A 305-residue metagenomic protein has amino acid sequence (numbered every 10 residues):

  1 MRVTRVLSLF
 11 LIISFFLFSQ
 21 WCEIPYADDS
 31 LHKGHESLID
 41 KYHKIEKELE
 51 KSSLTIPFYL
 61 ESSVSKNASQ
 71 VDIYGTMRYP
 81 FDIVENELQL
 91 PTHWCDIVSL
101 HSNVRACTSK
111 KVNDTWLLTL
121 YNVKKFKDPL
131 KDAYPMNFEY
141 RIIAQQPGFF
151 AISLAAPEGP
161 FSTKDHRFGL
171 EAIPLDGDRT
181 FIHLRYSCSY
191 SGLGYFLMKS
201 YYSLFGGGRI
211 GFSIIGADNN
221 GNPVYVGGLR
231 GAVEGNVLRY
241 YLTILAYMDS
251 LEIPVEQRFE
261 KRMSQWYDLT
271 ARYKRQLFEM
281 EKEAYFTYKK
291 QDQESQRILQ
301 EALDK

Functional and structural regions predicted by a protein language model:
S8-Q20: Bacterial N-terminal signal peptides
I24-V64, P157-G159, G169-K305: Terminal "cap-and-tail" regions of soluble proteins that handle hydrophobic small molecules
L60-E87, T108, Y225-A232: Terminal, regulation- and interaction-focused segments at domain boundaries
G75, C107, P135-I143, R167-P174: Hydrophobic/aromatic beta-strand elements that line small-molecule binding cavities or substrate pockets in beta-rich
M77-F81, K124-F126, I142-Q146, A156-P160 (+2 more regions): Beta-strand elements of well-folded, non-transmembrane domains
H93-A133: Short beta-edge strand/loop motif at the mouth of beta-sheet-based domains
D114-T119, Q146-S153: Short, hydrophobic/aromatic-rich segments at coil-to-beta transitions
L130-P135, E158-G169: Amphipathic hydrophobic-ligand
